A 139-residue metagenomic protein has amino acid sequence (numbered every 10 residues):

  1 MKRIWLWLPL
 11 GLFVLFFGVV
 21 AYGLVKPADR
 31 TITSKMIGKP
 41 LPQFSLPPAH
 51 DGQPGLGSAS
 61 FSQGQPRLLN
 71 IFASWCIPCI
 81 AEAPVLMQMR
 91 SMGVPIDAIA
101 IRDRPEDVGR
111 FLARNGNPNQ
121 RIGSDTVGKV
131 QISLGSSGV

Functional and structural regions predicted by a protein language model:
M1-P48: N-terminal targeting signals for export/organelle localization
W7, A113-P118, D125-V139: Thiol/disulfide oxidoreductase modules built on the thioredoxin-like
S45-L68: A short beta-strand-turn-helix
G64-R67, I71-W75, G138: Short pre-active-site segment immediately N-terminal to redox-active cysteine/selenocysteine motifs in thiol-based
Q65-P66, M92-P95: Loop/turn elements at helix/coil->beta-strand transitions in domains of secreted/extracellular proteins
I71-Q88: Conserved redox-active cysteine motifs that mediate thiol-disulfide chemistry, especially di-cysteine Cys-X(1-2)-Cys
Q88, E106-R114: Short alpha-helix adjacent to the SAM-binding motif of class I
V94-D107, N117-G128: Thiol-based oxidoreductase modules, predominantly thioredoxin-like and allied folds used for disulfide exchange
